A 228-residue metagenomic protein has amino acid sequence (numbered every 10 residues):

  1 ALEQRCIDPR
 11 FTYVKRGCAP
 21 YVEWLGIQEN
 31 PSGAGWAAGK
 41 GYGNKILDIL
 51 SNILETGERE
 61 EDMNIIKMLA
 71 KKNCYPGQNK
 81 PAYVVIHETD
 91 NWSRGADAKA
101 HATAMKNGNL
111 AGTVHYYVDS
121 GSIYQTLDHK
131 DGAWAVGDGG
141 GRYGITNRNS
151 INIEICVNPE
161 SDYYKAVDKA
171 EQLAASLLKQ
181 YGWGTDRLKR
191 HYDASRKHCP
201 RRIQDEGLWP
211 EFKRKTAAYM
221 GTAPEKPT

Functional and structural regions predicted by a protein language model:
A1-R16, Y164-L178: Alpha-helical segment that forms one wall of the substrate-binding/catalytic cleft in peptidoglycan-active domains
R10-G33: Surface-exposed intrinsically disordered loops and tails
L25-K71, P76-Q78, R148, C156-T228: Basic/polar, cationic surfaces and motifs that engage anionic cell-wall and phosphate/carboxylate ligands
E61-G184: Active-site-adjacent loop/helix surface patches within enzyme catalytic domains that shape the substrate-binding cleft
